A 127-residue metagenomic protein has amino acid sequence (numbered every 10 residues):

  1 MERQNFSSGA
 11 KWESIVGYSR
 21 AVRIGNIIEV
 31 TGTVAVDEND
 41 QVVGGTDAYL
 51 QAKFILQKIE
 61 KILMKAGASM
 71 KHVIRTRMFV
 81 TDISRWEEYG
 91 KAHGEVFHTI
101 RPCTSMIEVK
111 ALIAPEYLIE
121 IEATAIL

Functional and structural regions predicted by a protein language model:
M1-L127: Short, polar/acidic, helix-capping and beta-turn segments at strand->helix junctions that line the mouths
